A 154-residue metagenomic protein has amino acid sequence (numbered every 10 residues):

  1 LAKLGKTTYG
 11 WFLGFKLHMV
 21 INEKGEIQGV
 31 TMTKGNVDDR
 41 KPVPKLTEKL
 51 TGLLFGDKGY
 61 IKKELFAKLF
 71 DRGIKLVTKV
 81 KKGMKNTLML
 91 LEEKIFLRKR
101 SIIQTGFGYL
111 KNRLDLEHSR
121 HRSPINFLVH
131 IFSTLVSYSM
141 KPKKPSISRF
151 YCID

Functional and structural regions predicted by a protein language model:
L1-K82, L135: Polybasic low-complexity intrinsically disordered regions
L17, S101, N112-L114, F132 (+1 more regions): Short linear sequence elements within intrinsically disordered, low-complexity coil regions
D39, K99, L128, F132: Hydrophobic (often cysteine-bearing) scaffold residues that line and stabilize catalytic clefts of nucleotide/cofactor
L53, K58-S123: Helix-centered, glycine/charged polyanion-binding patches within enzymatic domains that contact phosphate-containing
F55, L69-G73, H118, S123 (+1 more regions): Anion-binding and metal-coordination hotspots
